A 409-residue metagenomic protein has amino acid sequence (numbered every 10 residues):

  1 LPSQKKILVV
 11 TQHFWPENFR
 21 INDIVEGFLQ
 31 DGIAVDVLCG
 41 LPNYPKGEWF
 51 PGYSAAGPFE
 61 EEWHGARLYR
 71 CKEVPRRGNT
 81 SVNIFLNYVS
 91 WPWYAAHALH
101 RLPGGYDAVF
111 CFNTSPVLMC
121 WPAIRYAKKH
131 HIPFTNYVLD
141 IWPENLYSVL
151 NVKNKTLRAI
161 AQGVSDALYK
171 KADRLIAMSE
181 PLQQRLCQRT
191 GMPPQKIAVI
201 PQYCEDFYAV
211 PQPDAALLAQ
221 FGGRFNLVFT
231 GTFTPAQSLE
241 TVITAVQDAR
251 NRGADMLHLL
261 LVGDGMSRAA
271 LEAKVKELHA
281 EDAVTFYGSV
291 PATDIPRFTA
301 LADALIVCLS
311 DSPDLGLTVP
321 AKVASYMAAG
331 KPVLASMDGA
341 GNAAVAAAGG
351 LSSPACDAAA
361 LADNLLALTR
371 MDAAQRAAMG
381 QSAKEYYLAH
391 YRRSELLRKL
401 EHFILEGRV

Functional and structural regions predicted by a protein language model:
L1-E62: N-terminal subdomain of nucleotide-sugar transferases
L41, P181, I200-Y203: Carbohydrate-associated surface elements
L118, R125-K129, T156-L175: Membrane-proximal helix-turn-helix segments that form the acceptor-binding/catalytic region of lipid-linked
L218-Q247: Conserved donor-binding/catalytic core segment of Leloir-type glycosyltransferases
Q237, P291-F298, L305-M327, L334-A344: Nucleotide-sugar-dependent
V262, A269-P296: Nucleotide-activated donor-binding/catalytic signature segment of Leloir-type glycosyltransferases, i.e., the conserved
A347, L351-A359, A367-A373: Conserved acidic donor-binding segment of nucleotide-sugar-dependent glycosyltransferases
A373-L405: A charged, aromatic-enriched C-terminal amphipathic alpha-helix characteristic of glycosyltransferases across folds
